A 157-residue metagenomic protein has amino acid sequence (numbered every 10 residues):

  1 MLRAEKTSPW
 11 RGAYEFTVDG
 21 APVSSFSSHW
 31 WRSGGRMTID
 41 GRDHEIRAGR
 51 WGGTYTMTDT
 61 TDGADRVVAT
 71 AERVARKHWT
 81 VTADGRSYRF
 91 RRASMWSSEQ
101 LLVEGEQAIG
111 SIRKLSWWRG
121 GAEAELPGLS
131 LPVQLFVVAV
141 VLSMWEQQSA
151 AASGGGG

Functional and structural regions predicted by a protein language model:
M1-G157: Intrinsically disordered, low-complexity proline/glycine-rich segments
